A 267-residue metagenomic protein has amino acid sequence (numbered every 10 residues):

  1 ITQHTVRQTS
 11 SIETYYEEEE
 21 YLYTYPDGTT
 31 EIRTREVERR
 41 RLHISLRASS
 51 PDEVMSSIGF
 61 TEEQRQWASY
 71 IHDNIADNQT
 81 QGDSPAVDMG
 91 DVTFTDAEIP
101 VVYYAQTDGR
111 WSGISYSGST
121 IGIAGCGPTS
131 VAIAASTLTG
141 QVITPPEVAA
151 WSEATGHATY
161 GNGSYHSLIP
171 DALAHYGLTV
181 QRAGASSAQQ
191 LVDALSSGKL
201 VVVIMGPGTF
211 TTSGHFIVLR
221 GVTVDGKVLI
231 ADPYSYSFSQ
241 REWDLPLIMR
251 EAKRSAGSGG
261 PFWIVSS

Functional and structural regions predicted by a protein language model:
I1-T2, P26-G28, H43-A158: Active-site-adjacent structural segments surrounding the nucleophilic cysteine of cysteine proteases and isopeptidases
T2-A48: Serine/threonine-rich low-complexity intrinsically disordered regions
E53, G59, Q66, Y70-D73 (+3 more regions): Noncatalytic regulatory segments and standalone regulatory/sensor domains
D108, S130, A134-V142, S152-G156 (+7 more regions): Sec/Tat-exported extracytoplasmic proteins
G127-A135, P145, A149, H166-L173 (+4 more regions): Extracytoplasmic/secreted envelope proteins and their assembly/folding machinery, especially bacterial periplasmic
W151-S186: Mid-length scaffold segments of soluble, non-membrane domains
Y160-I169, F210-H215, F238-Q240: Extracytoplasmic/secreted cell-surface and envelope-processing proteins
T179-L229, P233-S235, M249-R250, W263-S266: Active-site-adjacent substructure of cysteine-protease-like catalytic cores
